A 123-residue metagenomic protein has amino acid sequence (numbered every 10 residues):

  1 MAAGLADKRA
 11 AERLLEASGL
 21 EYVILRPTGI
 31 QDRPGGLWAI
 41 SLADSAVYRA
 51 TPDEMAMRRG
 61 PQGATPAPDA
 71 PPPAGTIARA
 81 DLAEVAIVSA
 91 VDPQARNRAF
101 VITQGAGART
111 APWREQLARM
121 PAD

Functional and structural regions predicted by a protein language model:
M1-D123: Oxidoreductase cofactor-interface core, primarily capturing Rossmann-like NAD(P)-dependent enzymes
